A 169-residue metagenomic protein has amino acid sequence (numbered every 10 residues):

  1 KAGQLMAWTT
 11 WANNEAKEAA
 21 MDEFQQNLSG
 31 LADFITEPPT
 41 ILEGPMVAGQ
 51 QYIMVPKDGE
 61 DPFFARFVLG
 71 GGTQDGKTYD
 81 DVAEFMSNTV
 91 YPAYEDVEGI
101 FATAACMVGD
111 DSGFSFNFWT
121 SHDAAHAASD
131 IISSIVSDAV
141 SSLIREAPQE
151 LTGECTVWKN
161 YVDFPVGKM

Functional and structural regions predicted by a protein language model:
K1-M169: Short S/T/G/P-rich N-terminal loop/turn motif that feeds into the first structured element of a domain
